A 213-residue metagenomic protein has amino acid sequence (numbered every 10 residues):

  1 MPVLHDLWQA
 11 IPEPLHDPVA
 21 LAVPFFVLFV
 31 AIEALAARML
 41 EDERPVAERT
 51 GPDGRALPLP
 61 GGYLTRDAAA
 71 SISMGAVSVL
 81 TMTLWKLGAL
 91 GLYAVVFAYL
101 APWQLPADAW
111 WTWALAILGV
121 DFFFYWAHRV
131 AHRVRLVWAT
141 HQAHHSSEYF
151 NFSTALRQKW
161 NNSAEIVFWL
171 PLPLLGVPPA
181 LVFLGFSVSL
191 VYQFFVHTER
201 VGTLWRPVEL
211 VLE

Functional and structural regions predicted by a protein language model:
M1, P58-G62, R133: Short, membrane-interfacial amphipathic segments enriched in basic
M1-H16: Short, strongly hydrophobic alpha-helical membrane anchors
M1-P2, A34, S78-A94: Alpha-helical membrane-anchoring segments
D6-Q9, V95-L105: Membrane-interface helix termini and inter-helical loops of multi-pass transporters
E13-F26, T65-M82: Alpha-helical transmembrane segments in multi-pass membrane proteins
F25-A37, A94, I117-F123: Central hydrophobic cores of alpha-helical transmembrane segments in multi-pass inner-membrane proteins across all
A31-A69: Membrane-interface helix-loop junction between the first two transmembrane segments
A76-G88, W103-E213: Membrane-embedded catalytic scaffold of the fatty acid hydroxylase/desaturase
